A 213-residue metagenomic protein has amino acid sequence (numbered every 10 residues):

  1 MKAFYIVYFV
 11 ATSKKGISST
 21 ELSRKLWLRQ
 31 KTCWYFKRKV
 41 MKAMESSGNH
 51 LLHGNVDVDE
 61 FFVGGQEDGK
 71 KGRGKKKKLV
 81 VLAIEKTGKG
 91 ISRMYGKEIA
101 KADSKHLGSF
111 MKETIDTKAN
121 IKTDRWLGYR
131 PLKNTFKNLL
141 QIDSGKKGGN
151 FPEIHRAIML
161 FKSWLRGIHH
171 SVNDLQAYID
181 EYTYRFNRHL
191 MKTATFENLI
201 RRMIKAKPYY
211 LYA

Functional and structural regions predicted by a protein language model:
M1-A213: Residue-level recognition of single "structural anchor" positions that define or cap local secondary structure
